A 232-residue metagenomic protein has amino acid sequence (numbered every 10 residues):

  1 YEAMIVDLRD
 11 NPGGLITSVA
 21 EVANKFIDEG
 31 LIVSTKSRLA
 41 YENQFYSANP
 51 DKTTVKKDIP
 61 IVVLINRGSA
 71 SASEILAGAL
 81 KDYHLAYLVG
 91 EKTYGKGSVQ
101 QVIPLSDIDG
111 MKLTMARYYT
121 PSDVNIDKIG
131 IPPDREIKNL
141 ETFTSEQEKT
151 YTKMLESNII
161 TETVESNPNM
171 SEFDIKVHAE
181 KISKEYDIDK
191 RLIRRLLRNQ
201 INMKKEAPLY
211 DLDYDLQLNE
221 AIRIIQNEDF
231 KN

Functional and structural regions predicted by a protein language model:
Y1-N232: C-terminal "post-core" interaction segments
